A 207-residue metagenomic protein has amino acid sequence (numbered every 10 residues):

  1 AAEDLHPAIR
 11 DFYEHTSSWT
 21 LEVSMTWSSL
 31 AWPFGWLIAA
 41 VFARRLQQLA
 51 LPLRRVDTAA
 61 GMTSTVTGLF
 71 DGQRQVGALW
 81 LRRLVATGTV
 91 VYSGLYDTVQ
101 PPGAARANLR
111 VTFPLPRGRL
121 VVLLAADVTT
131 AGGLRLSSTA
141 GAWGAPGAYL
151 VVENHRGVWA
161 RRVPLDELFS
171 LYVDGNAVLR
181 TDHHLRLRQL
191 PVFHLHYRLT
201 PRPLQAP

Functional and structural regions predicted by a protein language model:
A1-L187, P191-H196, T200: Soluble ligand-binding/transfer domains with enclosed cavities or grooves
A206-P207: Basic/polar N-terminal segments that are highly enriched at the extreme N-terminus, encompassing both cleavable
